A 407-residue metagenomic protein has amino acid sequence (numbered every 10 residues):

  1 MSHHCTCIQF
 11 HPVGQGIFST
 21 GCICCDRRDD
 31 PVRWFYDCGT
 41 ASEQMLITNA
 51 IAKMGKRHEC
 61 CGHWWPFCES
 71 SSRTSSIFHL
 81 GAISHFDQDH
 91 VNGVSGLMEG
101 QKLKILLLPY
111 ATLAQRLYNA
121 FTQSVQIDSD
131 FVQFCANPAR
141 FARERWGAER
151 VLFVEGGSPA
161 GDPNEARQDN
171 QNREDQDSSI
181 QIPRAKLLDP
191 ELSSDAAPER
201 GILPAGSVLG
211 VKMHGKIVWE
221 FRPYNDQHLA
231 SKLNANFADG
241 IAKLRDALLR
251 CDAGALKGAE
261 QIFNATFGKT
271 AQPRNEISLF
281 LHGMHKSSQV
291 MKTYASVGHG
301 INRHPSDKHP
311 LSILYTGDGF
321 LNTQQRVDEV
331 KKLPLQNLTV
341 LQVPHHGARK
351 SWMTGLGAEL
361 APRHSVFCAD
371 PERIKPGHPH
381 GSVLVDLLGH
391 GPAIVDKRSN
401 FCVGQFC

Functional and structural regions predicted by a protein language model:
M1-S76, W146-G147, F153-V340, A348 (+1 more regions): Core dinuclear metal-dependent hydrolase active-site scaffold
H79-Q88, L341-H345: Metallo-beta-lactamase
I83-S84, G93, L107-Y110, S124-V125: Noncatalytic N-terminal accessory/assembly modules of large enzymes
S84-F86, E99, T112-L113, L117: Signature of the SF2 helicase/ATPase Hel1-core->accessory helical subdomain module
H90-S95, V330-K331, W352-G355: Short, acidic/polar
M98-K102, K332-N337, G355-R363, L387-L388: Short, conserved loop/helix-junction motifs that constitute active-site signature segments in enzyme catalytic cores
I105, L113, L117-K212, V327-D328 (+1 more regions): Binuclear metal-ion centers of metallo-dependent hydrolases, dominated by the metallo-beta-lactamase
T323, L338-S351, H364-P376: Acidic, metal/cofactor-coordinating or nucleic-acid-engaging core segments within structured domains
